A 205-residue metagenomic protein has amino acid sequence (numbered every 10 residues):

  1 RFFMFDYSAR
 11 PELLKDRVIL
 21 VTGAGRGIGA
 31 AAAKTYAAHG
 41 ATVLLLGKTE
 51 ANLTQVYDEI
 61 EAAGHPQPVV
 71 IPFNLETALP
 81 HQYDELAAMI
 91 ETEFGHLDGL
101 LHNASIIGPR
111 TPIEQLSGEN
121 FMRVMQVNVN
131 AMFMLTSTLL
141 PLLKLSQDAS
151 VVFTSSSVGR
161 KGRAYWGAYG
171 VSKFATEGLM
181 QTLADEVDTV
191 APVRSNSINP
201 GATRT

Functional and structural regions predicted by a protein language model:
G23-R26: Conserved glycine-rich cofactor-binding loop
H39-Q55: Conserved glycine-rich Rossmann-like NAD(P)H-binding loop of the short-chain dehydrogenase/reductase
A63-L79: Rossmann-fold cofactor-recognition segment
L86, T111-I113, N120-M122: Substrate-binding pocket helix/loop in short-chain dehydrogenase/reductase
T136, S172: Active-site helix of classical SDR
S156: Residue(s) in the substrate-gating loop at a strand-loop-helix junction that position the organic substrate next
K161, T182-V193: Active-site-adjacent segment of SDR/Rossmann-fold oxidoreductases
